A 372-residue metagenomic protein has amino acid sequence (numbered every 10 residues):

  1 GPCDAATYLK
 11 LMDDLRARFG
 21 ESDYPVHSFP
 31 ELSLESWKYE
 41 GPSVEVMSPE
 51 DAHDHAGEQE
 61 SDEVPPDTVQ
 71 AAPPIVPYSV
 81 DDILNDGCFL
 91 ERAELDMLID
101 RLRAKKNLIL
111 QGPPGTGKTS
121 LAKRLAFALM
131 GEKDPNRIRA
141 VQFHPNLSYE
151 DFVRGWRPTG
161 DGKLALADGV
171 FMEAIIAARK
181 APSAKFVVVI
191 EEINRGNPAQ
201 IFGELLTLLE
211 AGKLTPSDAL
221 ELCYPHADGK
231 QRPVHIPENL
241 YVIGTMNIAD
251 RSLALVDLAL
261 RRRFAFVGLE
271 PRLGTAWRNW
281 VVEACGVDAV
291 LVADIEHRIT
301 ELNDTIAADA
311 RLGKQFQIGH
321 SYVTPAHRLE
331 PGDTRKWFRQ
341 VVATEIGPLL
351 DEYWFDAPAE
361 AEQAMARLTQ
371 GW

Functional and structural regions predicted by a protein language model:
G1, T369-W372: Short, intrinsically disordered, charge-balanced linker/junction segments flanking boundaries in proteins
P2-A72, Q315: C-terminal accessory module of base-excision DNA glycosylases/AP lyases that mediates lesion recognition and DNA
T7-K10, V341, E345: Short amphipathic alpha-helical segments
S22-F29, A357-A366: Short glycine/proline-enriched turn or capping motifs at secondary-structure junctions
H55-L312, L329-V341, P348-D351, F355-Q363 (+1 more regions): AAA+ P-loop NTPase catalytic core and its hallmark functional loops
V323-P325: Amphipathic alpha-helical segments that form the core helices of the histone-fold
